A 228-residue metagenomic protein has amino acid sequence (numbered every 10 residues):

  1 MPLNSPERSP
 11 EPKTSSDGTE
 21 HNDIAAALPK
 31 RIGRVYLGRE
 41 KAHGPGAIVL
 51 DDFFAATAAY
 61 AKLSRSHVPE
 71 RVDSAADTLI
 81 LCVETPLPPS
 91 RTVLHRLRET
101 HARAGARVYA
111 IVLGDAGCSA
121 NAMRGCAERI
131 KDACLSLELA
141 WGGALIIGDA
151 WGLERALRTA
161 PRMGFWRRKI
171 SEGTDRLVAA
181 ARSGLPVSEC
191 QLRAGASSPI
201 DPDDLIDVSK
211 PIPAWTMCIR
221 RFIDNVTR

Functional and structural regions predicted by a protein language model:
M1-K13: N-terminal acidic, proline/glycine-rich, low-complexity intrinsically disordered segments
S16-A25, P29-R31, F53, P69-E138: Helix-loop-strand module that forms the ligand-binding subsite of alpha/beta enzymes
K30-S64: Short, charged N-terminal beta->alpha structural module
Y36, Y109-L113, I146-I147: Glycine- and acidic-rich phosphate- and metal-coordinating loops
A58-H67, A140-L145: Short beta-strand elements in bilobed, periplasmic/extracellular small-molecule ligand-binding domains
V68-R71, L145-A150, V187-S198: Acidic carboxylate-rich catalytic motifs and surrounding loops in phosphoryl-/glycosyl-chemistry enzymes
G125-P186: Active-site/pore-lining binding-face segments in mid-to-C-terminal subdomains
R168-R228: C-terminal and late-domain segments of enzyme folds
